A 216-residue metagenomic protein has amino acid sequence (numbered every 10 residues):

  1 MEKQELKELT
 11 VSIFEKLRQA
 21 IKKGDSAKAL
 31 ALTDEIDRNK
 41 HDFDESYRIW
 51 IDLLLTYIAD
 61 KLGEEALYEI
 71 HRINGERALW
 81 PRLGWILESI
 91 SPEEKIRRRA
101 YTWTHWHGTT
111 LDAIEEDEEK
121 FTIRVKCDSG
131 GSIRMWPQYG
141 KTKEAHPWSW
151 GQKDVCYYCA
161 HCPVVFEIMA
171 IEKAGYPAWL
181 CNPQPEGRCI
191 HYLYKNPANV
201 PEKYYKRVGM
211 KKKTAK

Functional and structural regions predicted by a protein language model:
M1-A160, V165, I171-R188, N196-K216: N-terminal accessory segment detector
